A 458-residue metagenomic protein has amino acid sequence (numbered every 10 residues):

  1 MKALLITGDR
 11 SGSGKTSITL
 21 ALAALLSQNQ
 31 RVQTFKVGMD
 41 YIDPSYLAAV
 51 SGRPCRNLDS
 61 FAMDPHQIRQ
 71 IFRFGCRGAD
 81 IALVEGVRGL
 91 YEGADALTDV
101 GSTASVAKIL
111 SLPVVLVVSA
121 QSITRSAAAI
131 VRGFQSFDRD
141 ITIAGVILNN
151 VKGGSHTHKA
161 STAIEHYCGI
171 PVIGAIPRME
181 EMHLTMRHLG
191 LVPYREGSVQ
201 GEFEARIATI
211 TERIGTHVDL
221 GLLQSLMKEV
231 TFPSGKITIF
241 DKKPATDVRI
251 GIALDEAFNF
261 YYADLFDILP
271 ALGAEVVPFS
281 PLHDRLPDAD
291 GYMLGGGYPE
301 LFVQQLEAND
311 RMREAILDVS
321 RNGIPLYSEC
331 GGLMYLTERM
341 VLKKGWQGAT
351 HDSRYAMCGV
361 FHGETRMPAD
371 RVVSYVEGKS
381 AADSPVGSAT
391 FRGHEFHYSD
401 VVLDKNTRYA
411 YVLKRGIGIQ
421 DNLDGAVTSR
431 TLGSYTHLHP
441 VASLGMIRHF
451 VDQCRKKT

Functional and structural regions predicted by a protein language model:
K2-L110, V114, V118-G145, G154-H158: ATP-dependent carboxylate-amine ligase catalytic core
A3, Q30-R31, D247-R249, M357: Residues that mark the start of a beta-strand
K36-V37, V172-E180, E275-H283: Beta-strand->loop->alpha-helix junctions that form or flank phosphate-binding loops in nucleotide-handling enzymes
A107, T216-H217, P244-T246, F258-A271 (+2 more regions): C-terminal and late-domain segments of enzyme folds
L112, I170, R321-P325: A short helix->loop->beta-strand "cap" motif at the edges of active sites that frequently abuts
T124-D241: Internal gly/pro-rich beta-alpha loop/helix module that stabilizes soluble enzyme cofactors or their anionic handles
T246-D310, E314-R321: Phosphate-binding active sites in nucleotide-utilizing proteins
V276, P299-D383: Cysteine-nucleophile active-site neighborhood
